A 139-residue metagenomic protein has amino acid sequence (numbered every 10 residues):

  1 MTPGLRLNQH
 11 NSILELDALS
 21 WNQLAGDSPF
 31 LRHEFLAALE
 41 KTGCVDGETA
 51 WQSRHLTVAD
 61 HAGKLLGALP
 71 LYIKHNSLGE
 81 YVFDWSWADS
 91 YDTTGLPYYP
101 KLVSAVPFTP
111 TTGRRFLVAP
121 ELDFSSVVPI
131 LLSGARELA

Functional and structural regions predicted by a protein language model:
M1-A139: N-acyltransferase acceptor-side catalytic subdomain
